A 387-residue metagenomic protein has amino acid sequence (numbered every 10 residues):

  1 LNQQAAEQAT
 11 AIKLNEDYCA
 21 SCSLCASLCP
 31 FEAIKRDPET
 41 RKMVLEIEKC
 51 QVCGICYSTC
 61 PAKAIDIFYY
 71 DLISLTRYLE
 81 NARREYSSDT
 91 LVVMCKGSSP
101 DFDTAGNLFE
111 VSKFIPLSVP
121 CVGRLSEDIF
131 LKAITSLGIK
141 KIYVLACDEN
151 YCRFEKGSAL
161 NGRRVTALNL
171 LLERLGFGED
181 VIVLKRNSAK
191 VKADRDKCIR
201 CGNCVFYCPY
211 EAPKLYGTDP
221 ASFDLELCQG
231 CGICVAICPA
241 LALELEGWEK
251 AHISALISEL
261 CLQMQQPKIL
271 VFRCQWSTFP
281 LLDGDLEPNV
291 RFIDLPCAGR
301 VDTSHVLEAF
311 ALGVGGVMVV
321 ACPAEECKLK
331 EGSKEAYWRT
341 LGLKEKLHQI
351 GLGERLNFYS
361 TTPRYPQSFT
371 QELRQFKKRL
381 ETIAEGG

Functional and structural regions predicted by a protein language model:
L1, L24-E46, Q51, I55-I73 (+2 more regions): Iron-sulfur cluster-binding cysteine motifs and their immediate structural context in ferredoxin-like electron-transfer
L1-K35, S87-L131, T135-G217, C261 (+6 more regions): Ferredoxin-type iron-sulfur electron-transfer modules and their immediate structural context
E39-T40, E46, S58, A62-K96 (+1 more regions): A short, flexible N-terminal coil/short beta segment enriched in small residues
V314-G315: Long C-terminal interaction/binding lobes of large macromolecular proteins
